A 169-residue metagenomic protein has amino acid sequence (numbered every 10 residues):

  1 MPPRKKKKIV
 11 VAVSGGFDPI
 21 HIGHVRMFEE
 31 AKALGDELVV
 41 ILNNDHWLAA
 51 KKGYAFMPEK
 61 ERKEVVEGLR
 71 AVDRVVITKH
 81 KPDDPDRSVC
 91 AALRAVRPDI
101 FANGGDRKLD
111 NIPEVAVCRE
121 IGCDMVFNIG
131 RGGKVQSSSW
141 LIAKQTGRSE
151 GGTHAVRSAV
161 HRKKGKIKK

Functional and structural regions predicted by a protein language model:
M1-K169: Nucleotidyltransferase catalytic core that binds NTPs
